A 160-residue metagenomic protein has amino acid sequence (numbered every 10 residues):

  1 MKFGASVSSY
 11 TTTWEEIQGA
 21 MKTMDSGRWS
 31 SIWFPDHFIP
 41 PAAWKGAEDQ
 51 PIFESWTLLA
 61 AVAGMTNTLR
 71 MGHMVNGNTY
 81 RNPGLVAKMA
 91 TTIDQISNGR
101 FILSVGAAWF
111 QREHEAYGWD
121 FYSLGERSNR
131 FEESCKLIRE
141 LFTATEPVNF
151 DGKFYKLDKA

Functional and structural regions predicted by a protein language model:
M1-M65: N-terminal beta1-alpha1-beta2 module of alpha/beta enzyme domains
F3-E15, M74-G84, G125: Active-site mouth loops of central-metabolism enzymes
F3-V7, I32-F34, R70-H73, F101-V105: Hydrophobic faces of well-ordered beta-strands that scaffold small-molecule active sites in alpha/beta enzyme cores
G4, T12, A42-A43, R70-H73 (+2 more regions): General secondary-structure edge motif
S6-Y10, H37-I39, N76-N78, G106-A108 (+1 more regions): Active-site beta-loop-alpha junctions enriched in small/polar residues
G27, G64-L69, L137, L141-T145: A structural motif corresponding to the C-terminal end of an alpha-helix and its immediate exit/capping segment
A42-G46, N82-A160: Internal, glycine-rich beta/alpha segment that forms the wall or movable "lid" of small-molecule/cofactor binding
A60-G64, R70-T79: Structural motif corresponding to the early beta-alpha repeats
